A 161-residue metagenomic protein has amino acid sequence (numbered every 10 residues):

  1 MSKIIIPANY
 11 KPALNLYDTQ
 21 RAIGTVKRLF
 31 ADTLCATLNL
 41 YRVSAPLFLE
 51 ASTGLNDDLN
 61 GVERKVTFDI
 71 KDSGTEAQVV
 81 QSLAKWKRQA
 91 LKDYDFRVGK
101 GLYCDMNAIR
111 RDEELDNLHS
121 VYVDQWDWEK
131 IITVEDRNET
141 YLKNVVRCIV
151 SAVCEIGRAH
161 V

Functional and structural regions predicted by a protein language model:
S2-H119, D127-I131: Class II aminoacyl-tRNA synthetase-like tRNA-binding/catalytic domains
L38, C154-G157: Secondary-structure transition/hinge residues
T133-K143: Well-ordered alpha/beta subsegment
N144-E155: Compact, glycine/acidic-enriched structural inserts
A159-V161: Conserved small/polar residues in nucleotide/adenosyl-binding loops
